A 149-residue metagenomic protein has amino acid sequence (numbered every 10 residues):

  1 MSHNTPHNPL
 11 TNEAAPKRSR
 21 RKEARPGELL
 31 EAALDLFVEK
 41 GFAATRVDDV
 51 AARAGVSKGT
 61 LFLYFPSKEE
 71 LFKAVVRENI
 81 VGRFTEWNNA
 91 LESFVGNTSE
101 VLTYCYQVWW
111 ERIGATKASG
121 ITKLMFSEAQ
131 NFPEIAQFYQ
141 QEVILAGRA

Functional and structural regions predicted by a protein language model:
M1-K40, A44-V56, L63-E70: Basic, helix-initiating cap at the start of DNA-binding domains
P26-G27, V47, E69, K73 (+5 more regions): Short, structured helix-loop boundary elements
A54, K68-E69, V75-N79, A146: The DNA-recognition helices of helix-turn-helix-type DNA-binding domains
S67, N131-P133: Short loop-to-helix capping motifs
K73-I113: Amphipathic alpha-helical linker/stalk segments
E100, A115, G120, L124 (+1 more regions): Amphipathic alpha-helical packing segments from all-alpha helical-bundle domains
